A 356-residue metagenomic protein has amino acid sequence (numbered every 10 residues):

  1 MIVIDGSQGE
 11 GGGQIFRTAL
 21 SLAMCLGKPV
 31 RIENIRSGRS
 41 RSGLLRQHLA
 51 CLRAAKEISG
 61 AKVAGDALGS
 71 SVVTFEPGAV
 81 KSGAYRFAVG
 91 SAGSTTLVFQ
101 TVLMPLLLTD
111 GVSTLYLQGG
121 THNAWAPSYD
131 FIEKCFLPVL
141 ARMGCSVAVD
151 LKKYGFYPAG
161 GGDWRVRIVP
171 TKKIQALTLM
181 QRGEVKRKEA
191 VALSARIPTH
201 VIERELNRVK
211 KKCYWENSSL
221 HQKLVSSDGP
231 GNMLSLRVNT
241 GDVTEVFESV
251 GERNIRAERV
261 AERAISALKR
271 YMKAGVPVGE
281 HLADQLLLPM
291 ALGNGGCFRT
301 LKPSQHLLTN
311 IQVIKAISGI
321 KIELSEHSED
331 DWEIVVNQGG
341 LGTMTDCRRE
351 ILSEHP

Functional and structural regions predicted by a protein language model:
M1-A23: N-terminal basic/disordered segments at the start of proteins
F16-V30, A54-E57, P77-V80, T95-Y116 (+8 more regions): Proline/glycine-anchored alpha-helix kink/cap motifs
G38-L52: N-terminal beta-loop-helix "entrance" segment that forms/cooperates in small-molecule cofactor or anionic ligand
L49-D66, S70-A148, R165: A generic, well-ordered mixed alpha/beta core segment in the N-terminal half of proteins
E76, V80-S82, A88-A92, L108 (+3 more regions): Phosphate/diphosphate-binding glycine-rich loops and adjacent basic-rich segments that engage nucleotide
A124-P127, L151-R165, K223-G231: Beta-rich nucleic-acid/ligand-interaction surfaces
R142, I174-A176, Q181-E280, Q285-L286 (+2 more regions): Conserved mixed alpha/beta catalytic, RNA-binding, or beta-rich assembly cores of soluble enzyme, regulatory
G296-P356: C-terminal functional modules
